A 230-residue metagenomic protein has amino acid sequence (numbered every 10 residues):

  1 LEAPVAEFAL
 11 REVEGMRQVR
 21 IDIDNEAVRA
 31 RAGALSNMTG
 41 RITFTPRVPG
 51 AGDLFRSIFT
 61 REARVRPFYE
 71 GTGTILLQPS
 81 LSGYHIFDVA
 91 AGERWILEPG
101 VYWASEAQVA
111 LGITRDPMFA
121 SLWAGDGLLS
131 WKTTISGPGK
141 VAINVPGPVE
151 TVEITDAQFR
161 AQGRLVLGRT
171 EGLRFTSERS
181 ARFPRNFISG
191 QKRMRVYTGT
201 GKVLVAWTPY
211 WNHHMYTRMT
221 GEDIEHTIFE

Functional and structural regions predicted by a protein language model:
L1-E230: Composition-driven recognition of glycine/serine/threonine/acidic- and proline-rich low-complexity segments and repeats
